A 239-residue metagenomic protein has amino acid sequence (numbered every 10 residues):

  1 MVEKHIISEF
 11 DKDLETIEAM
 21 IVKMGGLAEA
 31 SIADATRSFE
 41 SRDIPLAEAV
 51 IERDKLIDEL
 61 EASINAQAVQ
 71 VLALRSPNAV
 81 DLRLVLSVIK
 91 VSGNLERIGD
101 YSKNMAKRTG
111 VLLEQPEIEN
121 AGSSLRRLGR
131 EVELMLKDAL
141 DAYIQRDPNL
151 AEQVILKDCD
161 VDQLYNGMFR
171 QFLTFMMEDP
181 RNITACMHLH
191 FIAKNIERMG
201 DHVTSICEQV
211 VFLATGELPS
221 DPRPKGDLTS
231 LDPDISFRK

Functional and structural regions predicted by a protein language model:
M1-K239: Cytosolic, long alpha-helical scaffolding segments
